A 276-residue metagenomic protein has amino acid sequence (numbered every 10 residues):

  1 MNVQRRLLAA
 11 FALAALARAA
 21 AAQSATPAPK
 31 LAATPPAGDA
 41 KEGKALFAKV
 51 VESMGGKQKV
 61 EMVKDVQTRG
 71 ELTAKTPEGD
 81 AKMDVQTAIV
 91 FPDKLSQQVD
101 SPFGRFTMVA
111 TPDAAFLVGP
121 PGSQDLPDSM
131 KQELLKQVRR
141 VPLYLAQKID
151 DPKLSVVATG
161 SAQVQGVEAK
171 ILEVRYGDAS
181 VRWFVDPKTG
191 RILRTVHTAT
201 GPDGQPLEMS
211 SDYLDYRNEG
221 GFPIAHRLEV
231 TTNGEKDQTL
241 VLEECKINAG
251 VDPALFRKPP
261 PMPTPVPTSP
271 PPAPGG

Functional and structural regions predicted by a protein language model:
M1-A9: Bacterial N-terminal signal peptides that target proteins for export
A9-R18: Bacterial N-terminal signal peptides
A19-S24: Boundary at the C-terminal end of the N-terminal hydrophobic targeting segment
A25-K30, P253-G276: Short, low-complexity, Pro/Ser/Thr/Gly-rich segments in the mature regions of secreted, periplasmic
L31, G38, K44-S123, K153-A158: N-terminal mature ectodomain segment of secretory-pathway/periplasmic proteins
F116-L145: Acidic/charged, solvent-exposed loop-and-adjacent secondary-structure segments enriched in E/D, K/R, S/T, and G/P
K136-I171, I192-T195: Short, conserved active-site entrance elements at the starts or edges of catalytic domains
Q165-K258: Gly/Pro-enriched, hydrophobic low-complexity segments that function as extracytoplasmic propeptides/linkers
